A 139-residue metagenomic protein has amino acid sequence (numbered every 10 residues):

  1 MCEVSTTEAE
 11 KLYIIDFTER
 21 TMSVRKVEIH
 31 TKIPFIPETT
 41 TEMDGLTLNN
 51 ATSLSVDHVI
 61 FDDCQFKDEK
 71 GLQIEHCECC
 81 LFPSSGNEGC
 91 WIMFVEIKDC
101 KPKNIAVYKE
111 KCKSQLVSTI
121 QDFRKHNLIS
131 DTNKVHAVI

Functional and structural regions predicted by a protein language model:
M1-L72: Basic, amphipathic N-terminal segments that precede the first structured/catalytic domain
T39, E69-G89: Histone-fold modules and their flanking histone-like tails across chromatin and transcription assemblies
C64-K67, C80, P102: A contiguous catalytic/ligand-binding core that recognizes phosphate-bearing ligands
G71, C100-N104: Short acidic, S/G/P-rich loop/turn micro-motifs used as interaction or catalytic elements
C79-L81, W91-C100: Conserved catalytic cores of phosphodiester-cleaving nucleases, focusing on short active-site segments
A106-I139: Catalytic cores of nucleic-acid endonucleases
